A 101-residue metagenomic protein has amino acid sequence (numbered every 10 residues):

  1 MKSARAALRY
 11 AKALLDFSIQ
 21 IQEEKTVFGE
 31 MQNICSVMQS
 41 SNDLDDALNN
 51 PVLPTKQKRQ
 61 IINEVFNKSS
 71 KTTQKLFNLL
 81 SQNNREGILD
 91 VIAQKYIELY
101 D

Functional and structural regions predicted by a protein language model:
M1-D101: Elongated, mostly alpha-helical coiled-coil "stalk/stator" tethers of large membrane protein machines
